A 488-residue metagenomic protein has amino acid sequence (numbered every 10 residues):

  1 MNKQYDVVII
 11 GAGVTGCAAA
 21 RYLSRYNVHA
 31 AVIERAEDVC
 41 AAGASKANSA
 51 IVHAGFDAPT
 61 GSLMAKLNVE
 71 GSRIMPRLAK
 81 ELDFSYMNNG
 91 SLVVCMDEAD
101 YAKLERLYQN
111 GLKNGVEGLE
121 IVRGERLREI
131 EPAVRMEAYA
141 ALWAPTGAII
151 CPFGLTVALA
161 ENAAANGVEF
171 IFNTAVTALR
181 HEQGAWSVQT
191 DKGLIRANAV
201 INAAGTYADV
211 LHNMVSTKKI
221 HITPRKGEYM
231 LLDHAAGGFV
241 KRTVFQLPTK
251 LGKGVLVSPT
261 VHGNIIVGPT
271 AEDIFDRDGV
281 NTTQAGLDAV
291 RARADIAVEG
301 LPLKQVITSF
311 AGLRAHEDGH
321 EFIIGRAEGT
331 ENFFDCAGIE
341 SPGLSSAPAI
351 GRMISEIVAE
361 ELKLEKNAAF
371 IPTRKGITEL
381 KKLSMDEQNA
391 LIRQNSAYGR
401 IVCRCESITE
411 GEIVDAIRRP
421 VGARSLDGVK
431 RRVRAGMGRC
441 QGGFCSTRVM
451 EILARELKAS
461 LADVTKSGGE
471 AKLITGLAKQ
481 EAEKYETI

Functional and structural regions predicted by a protein language model:
Y5-V32: N-terminal Rossmann-like FAD-binding beta1-loop-alpha1 element of flavoenzymes
A18, L179-G184, Q189-G268, E272-T283 (+1 more regions): Flavin-dependent oxidoreductases
R25-K46: Glycine-rich FAD pyrophosphate-binding loop
S49-I130, G254-V255: Dinucleotide-binding Rossmann-like beta1-alpha1 core, especially the glycine-rich loop that anchors the ADP
T60, M64-V69, V94-K103, W143-E161 (+3 more regions): Short beta-strand to alpha-helix junction loop
L142-A199: Helical element adjacent to the flavin cofactor pocket in flavoenzyme catalytic cores
G252, V261-H262, D278-I401, I408-V421 (+2 more regions): C-terminal catalytic lobe of FAD-dependent flavoproteins
D278, T409-P420, G443-L461: Iron-sulfur (Fe-S) cluster-binding segments and ferredoxin-like electron-carrier domains, especially [2Fe-2S]
